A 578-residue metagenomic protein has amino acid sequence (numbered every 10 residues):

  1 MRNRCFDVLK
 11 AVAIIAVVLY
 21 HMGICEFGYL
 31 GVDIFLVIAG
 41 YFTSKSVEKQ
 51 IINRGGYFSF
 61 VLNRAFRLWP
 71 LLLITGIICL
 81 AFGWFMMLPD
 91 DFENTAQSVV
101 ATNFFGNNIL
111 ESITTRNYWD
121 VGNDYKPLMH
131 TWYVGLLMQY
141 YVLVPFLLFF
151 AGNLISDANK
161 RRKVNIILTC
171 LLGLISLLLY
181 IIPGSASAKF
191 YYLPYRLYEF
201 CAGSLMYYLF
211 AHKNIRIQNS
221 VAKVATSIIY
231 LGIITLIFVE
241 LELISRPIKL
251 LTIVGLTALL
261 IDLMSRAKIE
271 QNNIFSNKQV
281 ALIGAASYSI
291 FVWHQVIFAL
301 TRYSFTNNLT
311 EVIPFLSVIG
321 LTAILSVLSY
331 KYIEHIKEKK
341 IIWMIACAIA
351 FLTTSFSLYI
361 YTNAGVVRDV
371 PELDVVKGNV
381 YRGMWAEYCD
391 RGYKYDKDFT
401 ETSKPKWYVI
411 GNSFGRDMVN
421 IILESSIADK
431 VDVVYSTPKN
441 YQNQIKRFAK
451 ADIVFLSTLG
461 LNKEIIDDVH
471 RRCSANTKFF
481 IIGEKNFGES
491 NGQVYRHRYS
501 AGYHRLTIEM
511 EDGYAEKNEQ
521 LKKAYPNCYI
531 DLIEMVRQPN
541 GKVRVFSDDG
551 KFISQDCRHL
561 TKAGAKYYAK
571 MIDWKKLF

Functional and structural regions predicted by a protein language model:
M1-I342, I349-T353: Membrane-interface helix/loop caps of multi-pass membrane proteins
I244, S304-I313, A323-I324, K331 (+1 more regions): Extracellular/periplasmic envelope-modification machinery, especially enzymes that add or remove acyl/ester groups on
